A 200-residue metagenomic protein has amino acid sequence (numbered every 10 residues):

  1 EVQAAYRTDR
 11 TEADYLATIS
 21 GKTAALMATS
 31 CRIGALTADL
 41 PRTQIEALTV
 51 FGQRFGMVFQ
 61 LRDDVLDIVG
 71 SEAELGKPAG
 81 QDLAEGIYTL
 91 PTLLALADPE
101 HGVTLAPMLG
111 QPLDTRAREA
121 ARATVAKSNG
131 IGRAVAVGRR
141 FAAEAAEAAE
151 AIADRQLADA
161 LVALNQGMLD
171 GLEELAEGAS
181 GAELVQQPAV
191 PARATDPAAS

Functional and structural regions predicted by a protein language model:
E1-S200: All-alpha prenyltransferase/terpene-synthase fold signal
